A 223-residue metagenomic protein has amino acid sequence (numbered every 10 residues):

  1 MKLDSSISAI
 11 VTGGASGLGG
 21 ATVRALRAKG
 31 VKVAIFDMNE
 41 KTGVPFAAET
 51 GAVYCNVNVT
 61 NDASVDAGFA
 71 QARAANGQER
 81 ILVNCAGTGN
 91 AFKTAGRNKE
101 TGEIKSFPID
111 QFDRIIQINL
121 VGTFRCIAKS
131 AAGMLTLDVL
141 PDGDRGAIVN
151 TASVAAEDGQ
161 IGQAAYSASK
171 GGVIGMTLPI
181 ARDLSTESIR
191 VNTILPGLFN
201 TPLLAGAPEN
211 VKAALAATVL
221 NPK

Functional and structural regions predicted by a protein language model:
K2-A34, I180: Canonical Rossmann dinucleotide-binding motif of NAD(H)/NADP(H)-dependent dehydrogenases/reductases, specifically
K29-P45: Conserved glycine-rich Rossmann-like NAD(P)H-binding loop of the short-chain dehydrogenase/reductase
E40-K41, V57-A70, I109: The beta1-alpha1 cofactor-binding region of Rossmann-like NAD(H)/NADP(H)-dependent oxidoreductases
K93-I104, P108-D113, A214-L215: Substrate-binding pocket helix/loop in short-chain dehydrogenase/reductase
I127, S169, T177: Active-site helix of classical SDR
A132, A181-D183: Alpha-helical segment proximal to the catalytic Tyr-Lys
S153: Residue(s) in the substrate-gating loop at a strand-loop-helix junction that position the organic substrate next
